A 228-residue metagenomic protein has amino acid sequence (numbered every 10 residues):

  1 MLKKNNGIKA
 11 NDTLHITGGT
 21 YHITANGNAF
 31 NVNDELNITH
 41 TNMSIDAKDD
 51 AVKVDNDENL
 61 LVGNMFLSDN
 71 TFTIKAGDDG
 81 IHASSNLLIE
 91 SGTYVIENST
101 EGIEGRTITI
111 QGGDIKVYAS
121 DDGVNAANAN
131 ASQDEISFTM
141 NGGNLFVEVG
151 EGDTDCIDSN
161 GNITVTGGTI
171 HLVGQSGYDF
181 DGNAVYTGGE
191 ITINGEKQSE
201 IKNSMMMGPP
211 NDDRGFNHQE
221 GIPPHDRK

Functional and structural regions predicted by a protein language model:
M1-K228: A composition-driven surface/loop motif
